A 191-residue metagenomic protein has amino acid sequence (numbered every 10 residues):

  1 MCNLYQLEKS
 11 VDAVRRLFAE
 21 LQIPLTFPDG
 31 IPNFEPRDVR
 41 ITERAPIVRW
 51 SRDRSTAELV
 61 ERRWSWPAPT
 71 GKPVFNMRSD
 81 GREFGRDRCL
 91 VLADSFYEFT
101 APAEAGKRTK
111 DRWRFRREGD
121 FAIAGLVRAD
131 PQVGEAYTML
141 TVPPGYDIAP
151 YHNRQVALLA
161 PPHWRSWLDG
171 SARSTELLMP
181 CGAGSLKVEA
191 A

Functional and structural regions predicted by a protein language model:
M1-A191: Short linear sequence motif anchored by a di-proline
